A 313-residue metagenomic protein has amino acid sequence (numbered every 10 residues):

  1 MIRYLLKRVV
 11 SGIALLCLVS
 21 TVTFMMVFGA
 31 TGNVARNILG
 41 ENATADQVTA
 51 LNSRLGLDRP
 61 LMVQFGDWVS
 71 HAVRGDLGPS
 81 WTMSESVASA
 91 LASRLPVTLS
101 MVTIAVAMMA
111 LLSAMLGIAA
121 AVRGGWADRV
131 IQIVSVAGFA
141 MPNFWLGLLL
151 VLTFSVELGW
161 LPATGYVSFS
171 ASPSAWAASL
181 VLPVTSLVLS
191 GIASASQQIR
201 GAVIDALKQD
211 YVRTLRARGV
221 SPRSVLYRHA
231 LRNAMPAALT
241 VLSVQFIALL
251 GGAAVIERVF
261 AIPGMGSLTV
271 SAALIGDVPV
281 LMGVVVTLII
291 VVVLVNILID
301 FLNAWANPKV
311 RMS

Functional and structural regions predicted by a protein language model:
I2-Y4, S89-A127, S172-S313: Alpha-helical transmembrane segments of integral membrane proteins, especially multi-pass inner/plasma-membrane
L6-L16: N-terminal signal-anchor/signal peptide hydrophobic helix marking the start of the first transmembrane segment
V9, L51, L61-L77, V87 (+8 more regions): Hydrophobic alpha-helical segments of integral membrane proteins, encompassing both true transmembrane helices
G12, R94, T98, I133-V136 (+2 more regions): Residue-level signal for discrete positions within transmembrane alpha-helices of multi-pass small-molecule
L15-G66, L158-S179: Hydrophobic alpha-helical transmembrane segments of membrane transport/permease proteins and related membrane-embedded
C17-T21, A137-L149, L242-I247: Hydrophobic alpha-helical membrane-insertion segments
D58-A114: An internal, D/E-rich "acidic patch" concept
Q132-Q197: Membrane-water interface segments at transmembrane-helix boundaries in multipass membrane proteins
